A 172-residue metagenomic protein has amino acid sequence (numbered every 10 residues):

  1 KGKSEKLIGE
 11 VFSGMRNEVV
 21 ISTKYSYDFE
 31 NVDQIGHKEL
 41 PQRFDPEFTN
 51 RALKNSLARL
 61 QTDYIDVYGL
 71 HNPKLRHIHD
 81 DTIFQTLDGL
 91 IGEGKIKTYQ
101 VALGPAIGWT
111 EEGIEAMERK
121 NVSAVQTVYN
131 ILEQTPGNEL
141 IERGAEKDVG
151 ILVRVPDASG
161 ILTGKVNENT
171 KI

Functional and structural regions predicted by a protein language model:
K1-T23: N-terminal binding-site loop/beta-alpha segment at the start of enzyme catalytic domains that lines or forms
K3, L7, L40-F48, L75-T82: Alpha-helix N-cap and loop-to-helix initiation/capping positions
V11, P73-I172: Beta/alpha (TIM)-barrel catalytic core signal, keyed to glycine-rich beta->alpha loops juxtaposed to Asp/Glu that bind
R16-V19, T23, D63-V67, G94-T98: Short acidic capping loops at alpha-helix termini that bridge into adjacent secondary structure
E18-E30, T127: A short, structured active-site edge motif that brings together acidic residues
E30-R43: Surface-exposed, active-site-proximal loop segments in enzymatic domains
Q42-Q61, T82, G104-A116: Short, acidic/polar
L57-R76: Active-site groove signature of glycoside hydrolases
